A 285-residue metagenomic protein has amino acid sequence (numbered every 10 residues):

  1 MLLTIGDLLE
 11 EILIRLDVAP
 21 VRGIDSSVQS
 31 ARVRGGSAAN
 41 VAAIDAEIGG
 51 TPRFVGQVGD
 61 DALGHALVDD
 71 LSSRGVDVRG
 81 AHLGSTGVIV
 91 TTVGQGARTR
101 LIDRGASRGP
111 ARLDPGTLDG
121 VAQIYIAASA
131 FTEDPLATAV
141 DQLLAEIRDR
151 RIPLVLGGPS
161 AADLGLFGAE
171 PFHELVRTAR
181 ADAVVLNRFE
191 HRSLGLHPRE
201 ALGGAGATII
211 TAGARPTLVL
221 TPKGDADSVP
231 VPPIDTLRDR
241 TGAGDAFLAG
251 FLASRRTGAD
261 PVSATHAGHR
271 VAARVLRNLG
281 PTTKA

Functional and structural regions predicted by a protein language model:
M1-L3, S26, E146, E170 (+1 more regions): Conserved phosphate-binding/catalytic region of the ribokinase-like
M1-V55, A62-A66, L237: Glycine-rich phosphate/adenosyl-contacting loop at the front of the ribokinase-like
L3, R79, L154-G157, V185 (+1 more regions): Structural detector of well-ordered beta-strand residues that form the stable sheet scaffold of enzyme domains
D7-L8, S129, A246: Active-site metal-binding loops of divalent metal-dependent hydrolases
R22-D25, R32, E47-I126, D149: Conserved N-terminal subdomain of the carbohydrate kinase-like
R104-P110, D163-A169, V231-P232: Short gly/ser/thr-rich secondary-structure transition/capping motifs
Q123-R199, R215-P216: Conserved beta-alpha-beta core of the PfkB/ribokinase-like small-molecule kinase fold
